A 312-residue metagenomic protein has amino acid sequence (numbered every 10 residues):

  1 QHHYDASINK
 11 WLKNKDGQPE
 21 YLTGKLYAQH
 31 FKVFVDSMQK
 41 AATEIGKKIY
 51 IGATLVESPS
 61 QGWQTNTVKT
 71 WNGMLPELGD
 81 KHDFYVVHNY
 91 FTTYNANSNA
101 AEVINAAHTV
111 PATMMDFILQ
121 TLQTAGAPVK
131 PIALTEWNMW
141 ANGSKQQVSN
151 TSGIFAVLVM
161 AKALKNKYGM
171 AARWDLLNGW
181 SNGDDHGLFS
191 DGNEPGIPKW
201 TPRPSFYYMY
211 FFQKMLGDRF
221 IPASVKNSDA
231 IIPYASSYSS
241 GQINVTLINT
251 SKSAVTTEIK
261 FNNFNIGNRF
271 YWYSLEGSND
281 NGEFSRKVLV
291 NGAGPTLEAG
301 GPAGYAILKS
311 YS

Functional and structural regions predicted by a protein language model:
Q1, T54-S58, V87-F91, T135-N138 (+3 more regions): Active-site-proximal beta-strand/loop segments in catalytic clefts of secreted hydrolases
S7, L12, E20-V159, N166: Noncatalytic carbohydrate-binding groove/subsite architecture in carbohydrate-active enzymes
N72-M74, Q120-L122, L158-A161, M170 (+3 more regions): Generic recognition of flexible, low-complexity loop/linker segments
L134-G241: Aromatic/acidic polysaccharide-binding cleft in carbohydrate-active enzymes
K145, T256-I259, G282-L289: Short conserved micro-motifs at the rims of enzyme active sites and ligand-binding pockets
S228-N268, W272-N279, S312: Carbohydrate-binding surface patches
F264-Y311: Acidic, Ser/Thr/Pro-rich beta/coil linker or hinge segments at domain junctions
